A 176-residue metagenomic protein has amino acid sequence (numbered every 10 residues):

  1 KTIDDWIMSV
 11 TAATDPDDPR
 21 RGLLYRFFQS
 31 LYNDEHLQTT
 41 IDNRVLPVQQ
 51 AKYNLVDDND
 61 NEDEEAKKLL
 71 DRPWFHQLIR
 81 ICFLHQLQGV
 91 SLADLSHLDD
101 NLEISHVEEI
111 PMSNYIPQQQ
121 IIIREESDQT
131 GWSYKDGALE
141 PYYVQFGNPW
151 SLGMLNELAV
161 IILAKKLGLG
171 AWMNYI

Functional and structural regions predicted by a protein language model:
T2-G22, R26-S30, H36, A51-Y53 (+1 more regions): Structured, contiguous alpha/beta core segments that scaffold functional sites
R44-V45: Binding/recognition "hotspot" determinant
